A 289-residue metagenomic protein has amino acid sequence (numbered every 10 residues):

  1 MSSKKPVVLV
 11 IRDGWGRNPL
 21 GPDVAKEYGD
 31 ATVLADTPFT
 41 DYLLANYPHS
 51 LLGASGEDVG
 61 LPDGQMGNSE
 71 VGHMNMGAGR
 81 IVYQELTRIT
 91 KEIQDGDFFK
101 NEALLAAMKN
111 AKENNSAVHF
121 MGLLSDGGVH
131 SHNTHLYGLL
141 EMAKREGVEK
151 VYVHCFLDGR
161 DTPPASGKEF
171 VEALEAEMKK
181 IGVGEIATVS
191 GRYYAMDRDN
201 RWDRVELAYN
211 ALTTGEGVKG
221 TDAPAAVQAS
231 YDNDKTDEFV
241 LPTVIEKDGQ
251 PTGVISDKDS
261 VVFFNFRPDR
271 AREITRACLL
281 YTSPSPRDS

Functional and structural regions predicted by a protein language model:
S2-V8, G16-I181, E185-Y193, D203 (+2 more regions): Active-site nucleophile/metal-coordination loop of metallo-enzymes that catalyze phosphate/sulfate and related
S3-K5, S256-D259: A short, charged/proline- and glycine-enriched loop that marks the coil->beta-strand transition at the N-terminal
P6-R12, V262-N265: Short, hydrophobic/glycine-enriched beta-strand segments
R12-G14, F266-P268, P286: Residues immediately flanking
Y47-S50, G215, S289: Generic hydrophobic alpha-helical segments
V118-M121, V261-N265: Short hydrophobic beta-strand segments
T162-Q250, V254-S256, V262-A271, R276-L280: Long, well-ordered, tryptophan-enriched scaffold segments
Y281-D288: Conserved small/polar residues in nucleotide/adenosyl-binding loops
